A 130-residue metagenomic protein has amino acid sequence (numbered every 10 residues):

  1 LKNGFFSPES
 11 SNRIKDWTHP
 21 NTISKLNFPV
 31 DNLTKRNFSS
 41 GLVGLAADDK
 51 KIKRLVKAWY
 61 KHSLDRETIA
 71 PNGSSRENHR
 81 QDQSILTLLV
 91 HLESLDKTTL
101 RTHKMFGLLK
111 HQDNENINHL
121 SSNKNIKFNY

Functional and structural regions predicted by a protein language model:
L1-Y130: Glycosyltransferase catalytic domains, chiefly GT-A lineage
